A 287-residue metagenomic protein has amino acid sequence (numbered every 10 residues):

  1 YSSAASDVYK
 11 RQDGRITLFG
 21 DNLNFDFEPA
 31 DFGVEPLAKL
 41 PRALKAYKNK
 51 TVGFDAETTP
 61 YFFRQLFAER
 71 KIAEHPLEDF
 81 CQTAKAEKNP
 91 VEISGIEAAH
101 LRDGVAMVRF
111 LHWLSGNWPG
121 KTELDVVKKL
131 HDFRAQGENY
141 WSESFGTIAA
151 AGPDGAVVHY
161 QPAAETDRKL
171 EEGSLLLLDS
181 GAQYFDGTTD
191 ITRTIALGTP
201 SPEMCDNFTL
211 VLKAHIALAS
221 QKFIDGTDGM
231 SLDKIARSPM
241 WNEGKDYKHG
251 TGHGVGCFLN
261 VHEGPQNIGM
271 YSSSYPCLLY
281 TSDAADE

Functional and structural regions predicted by a protein language model:
Y1-A5, Y9, Y280-A284: Single conserved hydrophobic/aromatic residue that forms the stacking wall/gate of nucleotide- or nucleobase-binding
S3, K10, T17-D21, Y61-Q65 (+11 more regions): Short helix/loop capping segments that flank catalytic or ligand/cofactor-binding pockets
K10-G14, F32, F54-T59: Structural motif
I16-F19, W141, T166-I216, S282 (+1 more regions): Short, acidic (Asp/Glu-rich) active-site segment that either coordinates a divalent metal cofactor
D21-F27: Compact, glycine/acidic-enriched structural inserts
F27-L40: Short acidic-hydrophobic, aromatic-tinged amphipathic segments that line or gate anion-handling sites
A38-Y140, G152-D154, I195-T209, K213-I224 (+2 more regions): Flexible, acidic/His-enriched mid-domain "rim/lid" segments that flank
G104-A164, R168-S174, F185, I216-M270 (+1 more regions): Active-site cores enriched in adjacent His and Asp/Glu residues with nearby glycine-rich loops that coordinate divalent
